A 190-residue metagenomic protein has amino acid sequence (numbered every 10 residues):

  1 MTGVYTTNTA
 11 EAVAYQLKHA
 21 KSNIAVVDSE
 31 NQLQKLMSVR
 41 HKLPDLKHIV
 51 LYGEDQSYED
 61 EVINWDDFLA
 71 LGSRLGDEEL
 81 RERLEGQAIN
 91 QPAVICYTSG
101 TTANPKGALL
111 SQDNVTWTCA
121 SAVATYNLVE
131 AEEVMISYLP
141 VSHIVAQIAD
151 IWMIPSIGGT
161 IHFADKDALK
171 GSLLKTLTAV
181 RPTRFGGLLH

Functional and structural regions predicted by a protein language model:
M1-Q34, G107-L109, G159-K166: Short beta-strand->loop structural element characteristic of the AMP-binding/adenylate-forming
A14, R81-L84, L174: Short hydrophobic/charged patches on amphipathic alpha-helices used for structural packing and interfaces
A25, P92, T98-T101, M135 (+2 more regions): Conserved S/T- and glycine-rich ATP-binding loop of Class I adenylate-forming
A25-M37, P182-H190: Adenylate-forming
N31-I89: ANL superfamily adenylate-forming
S73-Y97, N104, L128-V134: Conserved pre-ATP/AMP-binding loop-to-beta segment of ANL
A93-C119: Conserved AMP-binding A3 loop
T116-V134, V141-H190: Conserved AMP-binding/adenylation subdomain of ANL enzymes
